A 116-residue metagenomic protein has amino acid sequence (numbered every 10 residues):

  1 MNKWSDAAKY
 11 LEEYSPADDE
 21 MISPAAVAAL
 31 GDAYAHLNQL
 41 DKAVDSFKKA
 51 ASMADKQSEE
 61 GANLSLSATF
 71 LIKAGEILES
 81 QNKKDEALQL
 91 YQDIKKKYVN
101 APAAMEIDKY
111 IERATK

Functional and structural regions predicted by a protein language model:
N2, P16-P24, S52-S67, I94-I107: Short solvent-exposed coil/turn linkers within tandem alpha-helical repeat scaffolds
